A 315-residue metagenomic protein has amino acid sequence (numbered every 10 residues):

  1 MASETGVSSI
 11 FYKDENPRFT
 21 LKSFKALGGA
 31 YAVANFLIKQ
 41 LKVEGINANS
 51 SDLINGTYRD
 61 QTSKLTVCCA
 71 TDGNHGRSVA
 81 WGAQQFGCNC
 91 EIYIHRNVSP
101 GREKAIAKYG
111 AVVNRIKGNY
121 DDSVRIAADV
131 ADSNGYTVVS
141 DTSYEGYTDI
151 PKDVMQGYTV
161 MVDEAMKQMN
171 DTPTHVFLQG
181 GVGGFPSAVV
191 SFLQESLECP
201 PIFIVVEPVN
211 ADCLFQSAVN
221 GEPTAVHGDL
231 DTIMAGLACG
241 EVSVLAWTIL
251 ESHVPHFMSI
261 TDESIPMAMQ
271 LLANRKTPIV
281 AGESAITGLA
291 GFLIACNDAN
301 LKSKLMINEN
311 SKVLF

Functional and structural regions predicted by a protein language model:
M1-F315: PLP-dependent amino-acid enzyme catalytic core
